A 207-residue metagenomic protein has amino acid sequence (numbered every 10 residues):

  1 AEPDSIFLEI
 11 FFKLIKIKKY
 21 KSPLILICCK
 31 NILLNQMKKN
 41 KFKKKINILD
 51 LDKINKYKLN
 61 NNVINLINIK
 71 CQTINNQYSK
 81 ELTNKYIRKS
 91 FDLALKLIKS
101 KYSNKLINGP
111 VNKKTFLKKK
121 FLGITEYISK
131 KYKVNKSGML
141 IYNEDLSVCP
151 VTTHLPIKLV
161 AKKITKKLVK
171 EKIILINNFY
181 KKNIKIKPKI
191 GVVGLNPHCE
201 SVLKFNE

Functional and structural regions predicted by a protein language model:
A1-N206: Anion-binding alpha/beta catalytic cores of soluble intermediary-metabolism enzymes, centered on
